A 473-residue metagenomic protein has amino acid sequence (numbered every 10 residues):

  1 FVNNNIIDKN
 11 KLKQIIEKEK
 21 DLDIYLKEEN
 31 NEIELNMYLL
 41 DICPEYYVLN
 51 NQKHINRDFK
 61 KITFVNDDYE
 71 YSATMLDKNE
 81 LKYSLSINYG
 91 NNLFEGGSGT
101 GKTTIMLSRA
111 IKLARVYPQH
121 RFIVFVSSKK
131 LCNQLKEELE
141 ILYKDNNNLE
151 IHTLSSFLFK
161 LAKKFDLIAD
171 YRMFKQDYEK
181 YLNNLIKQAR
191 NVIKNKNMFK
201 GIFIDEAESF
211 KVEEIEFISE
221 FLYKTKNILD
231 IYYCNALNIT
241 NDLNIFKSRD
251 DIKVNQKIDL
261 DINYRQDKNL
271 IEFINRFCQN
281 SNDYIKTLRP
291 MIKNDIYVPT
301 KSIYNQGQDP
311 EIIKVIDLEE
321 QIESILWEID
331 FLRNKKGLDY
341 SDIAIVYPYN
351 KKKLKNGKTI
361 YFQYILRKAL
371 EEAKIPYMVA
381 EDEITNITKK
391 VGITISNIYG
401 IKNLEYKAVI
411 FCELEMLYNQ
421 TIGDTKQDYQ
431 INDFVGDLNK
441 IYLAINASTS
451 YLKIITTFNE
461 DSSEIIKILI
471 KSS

Functional and structural regions predicted by a protein language model:
F1-H54: Accessory nucleic-acid engagement/destabilization modules that flank
E19, D23, Y46, N50 (+5 more regions): Short, flexible helical or helix-coil boundary motifs
N51-L76, E95: Conserved adenine-nucleotide phosphate-binding loops and their immediately adjacent elements
V65, I87-Y89: A mid-sequence, solvent-exposed acidic-amphipathic segment
S72-A73, K78, K82, Y89-D145 (+4 more regions): Conserved helicase motor core of SF1/SF2 NTP-dependent helicases
F165-F221, T394-Y399: Conserved RecA-like ASCE ATPase "motif II neighborhood" in helicase/translocase motors
